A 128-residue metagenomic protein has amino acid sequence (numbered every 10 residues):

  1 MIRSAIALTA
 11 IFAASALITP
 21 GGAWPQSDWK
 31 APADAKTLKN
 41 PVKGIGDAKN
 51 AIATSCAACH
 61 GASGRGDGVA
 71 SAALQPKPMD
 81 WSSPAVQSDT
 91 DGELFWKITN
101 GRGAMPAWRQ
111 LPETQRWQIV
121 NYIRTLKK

Functional and structural regions predicted by a protein language model:
M1-T9: Bacterial N-terminal signal peptides that target proteins for export
T9-A16: Bacterial N-terminal signal peptides
P20-G22: Signal peptide cleavage region of secreted peptide precursors
W24-A51: Electrostatic cytochrome c docking/interface patches
W29-K30, K49-P76, G103-R109, T125-K128: Periplasmic/extracellular electron-transfer cofactor-ligation site, primarily the c-type cytochrome heme-c attachment
K39, K43-G46, A72, A85 (+1 more regions): Residues at secondary-structure transition points
Q75-K127: Extracytoplasmic electron-transfer domains, predominantly the class I c-type cytochrome c fold
